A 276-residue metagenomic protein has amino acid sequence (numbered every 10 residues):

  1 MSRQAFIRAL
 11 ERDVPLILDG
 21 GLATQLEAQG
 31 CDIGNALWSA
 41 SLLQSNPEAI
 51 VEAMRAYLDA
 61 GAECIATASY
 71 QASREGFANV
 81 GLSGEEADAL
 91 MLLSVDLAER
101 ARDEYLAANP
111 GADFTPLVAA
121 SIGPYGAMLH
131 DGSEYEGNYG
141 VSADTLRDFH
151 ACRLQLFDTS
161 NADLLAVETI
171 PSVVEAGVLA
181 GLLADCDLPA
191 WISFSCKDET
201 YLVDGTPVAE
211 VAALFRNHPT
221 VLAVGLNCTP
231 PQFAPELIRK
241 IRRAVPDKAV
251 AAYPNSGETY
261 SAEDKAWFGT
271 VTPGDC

Functional and structural regions predicted by a protein language model:
M1-C276: Domain-level signal for soluble alpha/beta catalytic cores
